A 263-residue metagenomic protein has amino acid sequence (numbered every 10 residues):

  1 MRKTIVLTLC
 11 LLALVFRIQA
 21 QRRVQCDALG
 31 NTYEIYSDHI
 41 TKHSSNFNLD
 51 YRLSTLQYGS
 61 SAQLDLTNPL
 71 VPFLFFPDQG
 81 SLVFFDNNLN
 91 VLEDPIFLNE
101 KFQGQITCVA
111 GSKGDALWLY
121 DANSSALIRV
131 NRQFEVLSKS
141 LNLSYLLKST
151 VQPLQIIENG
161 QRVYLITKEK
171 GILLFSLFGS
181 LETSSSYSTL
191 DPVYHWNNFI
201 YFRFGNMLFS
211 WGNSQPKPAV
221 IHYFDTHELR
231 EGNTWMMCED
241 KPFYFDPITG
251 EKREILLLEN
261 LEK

Functional and structural regions predicted by a protein language model:
T4-L14: Sec-dependent N-terminal signal peptides
Q21-D27, Y58-L66, Q103-A110, K148-Q155 (+4 more regions): Repeated scaffold domains used in trafficking and secretory/extracellular systems, primarily beta-propellers
Q21-G80: Start-of-domain marker
R23-I35, L70-F76, L82, D115-D121 (+4 more regions): Short beta-strand elements that form the blades of beta-propeller/WD-repeat-like and other beta-sheet-rich scaffold
T41, V83, I128, L173-L174 (+2 more regions): WD40 beta-propeller blade core
S44-N48, D86-N90, N131-F134, S176-G179 (+2 more regions): Short loop/turn segments that connect beta-strands within beta-propeller blades
N48-S54, V91-E100, V136-K148, G179-S185 (+2 more regions): A short beta-strand motif characteristic of beta-propeller blades
S210-K263: Hydrophilic extracytoplasmic domains
